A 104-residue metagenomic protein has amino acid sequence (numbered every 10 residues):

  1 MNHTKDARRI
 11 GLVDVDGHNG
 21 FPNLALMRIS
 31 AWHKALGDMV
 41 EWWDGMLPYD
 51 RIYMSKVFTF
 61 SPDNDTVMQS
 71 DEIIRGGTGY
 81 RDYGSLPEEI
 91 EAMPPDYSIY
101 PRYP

Functional and structural regions predicted by a protein language model:
M1-G84: A short, structured N-terminal alpha-helical element that caps or precedes a catalytic domain
E72-Y103: Ser/Thr/Gly-rich flexible loops in soluble cytosolic domains mediating phosphotransfer, phosphorylation
